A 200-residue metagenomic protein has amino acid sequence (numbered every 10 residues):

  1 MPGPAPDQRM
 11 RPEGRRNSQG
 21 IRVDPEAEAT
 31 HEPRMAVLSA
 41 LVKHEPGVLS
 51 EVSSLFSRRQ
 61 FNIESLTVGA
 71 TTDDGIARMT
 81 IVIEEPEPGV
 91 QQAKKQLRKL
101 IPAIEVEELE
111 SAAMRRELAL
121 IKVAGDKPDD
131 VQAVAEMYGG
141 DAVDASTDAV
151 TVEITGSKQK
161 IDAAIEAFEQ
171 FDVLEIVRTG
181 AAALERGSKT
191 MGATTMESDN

Functional and structural regions predicted by a protein language model:
P2-A77, V82-N200: Long, contiguous binding/interaction regions
